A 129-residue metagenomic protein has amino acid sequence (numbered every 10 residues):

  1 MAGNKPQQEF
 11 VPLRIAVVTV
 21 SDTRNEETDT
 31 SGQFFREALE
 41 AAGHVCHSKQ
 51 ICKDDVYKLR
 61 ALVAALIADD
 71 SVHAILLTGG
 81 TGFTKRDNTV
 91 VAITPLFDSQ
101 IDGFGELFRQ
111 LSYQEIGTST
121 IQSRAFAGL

Functional and structural regions predicted by a protein language model:
M1-L129: Non-catalytic beta/alpha edge segments that cap or flank active sites
